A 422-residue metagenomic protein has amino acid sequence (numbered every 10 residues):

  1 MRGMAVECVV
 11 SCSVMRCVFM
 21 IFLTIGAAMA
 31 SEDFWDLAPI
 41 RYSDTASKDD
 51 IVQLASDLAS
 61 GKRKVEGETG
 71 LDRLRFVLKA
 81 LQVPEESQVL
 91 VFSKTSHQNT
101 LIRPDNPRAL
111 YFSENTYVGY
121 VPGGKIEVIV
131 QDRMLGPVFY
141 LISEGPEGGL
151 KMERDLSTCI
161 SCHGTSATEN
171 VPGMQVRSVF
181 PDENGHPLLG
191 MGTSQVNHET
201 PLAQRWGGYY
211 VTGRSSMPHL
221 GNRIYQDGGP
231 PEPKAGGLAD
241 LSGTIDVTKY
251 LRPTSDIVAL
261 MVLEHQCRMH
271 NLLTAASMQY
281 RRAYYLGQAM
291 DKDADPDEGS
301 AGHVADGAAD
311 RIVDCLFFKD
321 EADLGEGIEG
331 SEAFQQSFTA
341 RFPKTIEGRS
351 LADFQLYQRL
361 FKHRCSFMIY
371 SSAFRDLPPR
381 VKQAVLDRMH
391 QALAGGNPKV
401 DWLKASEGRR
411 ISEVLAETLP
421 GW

Functional and structural regions predicted by a protein language model:
R16-G26: Bacterial N-terminal signal peptides
A28-A30: Boundary at the C-terminal end of the N-terminal hydrophobic targeting segment
E32-G123: N-terminal alpha-helical interaction blocks
E85-S93, A322-E329, N397-S406: Surface-exposed patches in mature extracellular/periplasmic domains of secreted proteins
V118-D295, G299-E321, Q358-W422: Sequence context surrounding c-type heme c attachment/ligation sites in exported
G330-Y357, A373-F374: Acidic, glycine-enriched catalytic cores built around paired aspartates
